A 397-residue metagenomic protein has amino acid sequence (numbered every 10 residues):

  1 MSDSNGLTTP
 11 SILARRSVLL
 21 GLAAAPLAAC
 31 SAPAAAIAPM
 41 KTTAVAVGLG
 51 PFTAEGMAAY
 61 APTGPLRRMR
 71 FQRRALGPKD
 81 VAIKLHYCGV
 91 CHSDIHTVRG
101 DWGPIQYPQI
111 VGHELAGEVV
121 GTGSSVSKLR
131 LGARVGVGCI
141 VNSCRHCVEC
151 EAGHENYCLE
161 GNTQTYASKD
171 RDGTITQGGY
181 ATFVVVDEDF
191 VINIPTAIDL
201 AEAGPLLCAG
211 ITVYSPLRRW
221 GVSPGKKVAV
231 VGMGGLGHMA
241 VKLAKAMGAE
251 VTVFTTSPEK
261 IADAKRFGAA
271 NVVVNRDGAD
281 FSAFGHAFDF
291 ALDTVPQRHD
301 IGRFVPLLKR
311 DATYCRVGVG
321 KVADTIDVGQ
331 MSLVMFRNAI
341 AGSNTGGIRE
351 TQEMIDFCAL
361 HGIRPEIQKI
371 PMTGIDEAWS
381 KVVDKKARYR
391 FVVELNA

Functional and structural regions predicted by a protein language model:
S2-L13, L20-A28, A32-P33, I37-P39 (+2 more regions): C-terminal hydrophobic helical "lid"/dimerization subdomain of Rossmann-like NAD(P)H-dependent oxidoreductases
I12, R298-K369, L395-A397: Glycine-rich phosphate-binding loop and adjacent beta-alpha segment of Rossmann(oid) nucleotide-cofactor-binding
C30-R73, K79, K84: C-terminal segment of N-terminal export signals and the immediately downstream linker at the start of the mature
R74-C88, D101-E151, P195-A197: Glycine-rich beta-strand-centered segment in the early N-terminal region that forms part of a ligand/cofactor-binding
C144-V231: NAD(P)H dinucleotide-binding glycine-rich loop of Rossmann-like/cofactor-binding domains, especially the beta1-alpha1
P224, V230-M233, L243-R303: Adenosine-nucleotide cofactor-binding segment
L236: Hydrophobic/small residue at the entry helix of a nucleotide-binding pocket
